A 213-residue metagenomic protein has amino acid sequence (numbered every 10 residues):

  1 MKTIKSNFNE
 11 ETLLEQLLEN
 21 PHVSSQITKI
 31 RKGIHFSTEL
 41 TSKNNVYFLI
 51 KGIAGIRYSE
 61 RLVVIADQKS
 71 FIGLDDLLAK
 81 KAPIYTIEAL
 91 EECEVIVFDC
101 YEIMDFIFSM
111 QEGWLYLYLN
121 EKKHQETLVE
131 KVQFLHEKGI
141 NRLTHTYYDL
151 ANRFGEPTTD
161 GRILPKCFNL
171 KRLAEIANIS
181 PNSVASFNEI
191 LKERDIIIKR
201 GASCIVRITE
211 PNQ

Functional and structural regions predicted by a protein language model:
M1-I34, K43, I72, D76-L77: Cyclic nucleotide-binding regulatory module and flanking cytosolic helices
I27-T28, F36-E39, K43-L49, V63-V64 (+1 more regions): His/acidic/aromatic-lined binding-pocket segments of jelly-roll/cupin-type domains and related regulatory beta-sandwich
R31, I50-K51, D67, E91: A cytosolic small-molecule/anion-sensing beta-strand core signal
K43-E60, K69-S70: Glycine- and acidic-residue-biased ligand/ion/polar-headgroup-sensing regions
N45, I53, E92-E94, S203: Structural motif
V63-E126: Cyclic-nucleotide recognition modules
L115-N178: Polybasic "coupling" helices that flank or enter modular domains
N152-Q213: Phosphate-/nucleic-acid-contacting segments
